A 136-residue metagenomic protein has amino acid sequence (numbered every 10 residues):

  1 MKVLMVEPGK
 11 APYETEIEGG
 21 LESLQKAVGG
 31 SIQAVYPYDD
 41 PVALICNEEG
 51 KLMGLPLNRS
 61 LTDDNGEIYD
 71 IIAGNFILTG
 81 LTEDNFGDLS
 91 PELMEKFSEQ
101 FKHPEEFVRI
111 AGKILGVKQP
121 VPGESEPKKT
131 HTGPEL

Functional and structural regions predicted by a protein language model:
M1-A11, T15-G123, P127: N-terminal nucleophile
E124-L136: Non-Sec secretion/translocation targeting segments of pathogen effectors
